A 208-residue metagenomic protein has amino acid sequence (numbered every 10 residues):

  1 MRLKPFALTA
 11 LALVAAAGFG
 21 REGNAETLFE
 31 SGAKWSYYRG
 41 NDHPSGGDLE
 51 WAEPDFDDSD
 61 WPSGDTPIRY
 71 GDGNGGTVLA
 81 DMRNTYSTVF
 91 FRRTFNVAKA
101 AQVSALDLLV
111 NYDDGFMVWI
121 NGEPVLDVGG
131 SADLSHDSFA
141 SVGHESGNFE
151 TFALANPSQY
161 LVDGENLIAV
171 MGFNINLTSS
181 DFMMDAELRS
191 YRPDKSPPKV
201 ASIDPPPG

Functional and structural regions predicted by a protein language model:
M1-F6: N-terminal secretory signal peptides that target proteins for export/translocation
T9-A16: Bacterial N-terminal signal peptides
A16-E26: Bacterial Sec-dependent signal peptides at the C-terminal "C-region" and cleavage site
N24-V103, L134-A153: Extended carbohydrate-recognition surfaces in non-catalytic/accessory domains of CAZymes and lectin-like proteins
W35, W61, F95, A101-G122 (+1 more regions): Aromatic-lined ligand-binding clefts that engage carbohydrates, nucleic acids, or primary amines
V125-L126: Short hydrophobic beta-strand segments in globular cytosolic domains
S131, S141-P197: An acidic-aromatic loop/edge-strand motif
P198-K199, P206: Proline-centered linker/hinge motifs at extracellular inter-domain junctions
